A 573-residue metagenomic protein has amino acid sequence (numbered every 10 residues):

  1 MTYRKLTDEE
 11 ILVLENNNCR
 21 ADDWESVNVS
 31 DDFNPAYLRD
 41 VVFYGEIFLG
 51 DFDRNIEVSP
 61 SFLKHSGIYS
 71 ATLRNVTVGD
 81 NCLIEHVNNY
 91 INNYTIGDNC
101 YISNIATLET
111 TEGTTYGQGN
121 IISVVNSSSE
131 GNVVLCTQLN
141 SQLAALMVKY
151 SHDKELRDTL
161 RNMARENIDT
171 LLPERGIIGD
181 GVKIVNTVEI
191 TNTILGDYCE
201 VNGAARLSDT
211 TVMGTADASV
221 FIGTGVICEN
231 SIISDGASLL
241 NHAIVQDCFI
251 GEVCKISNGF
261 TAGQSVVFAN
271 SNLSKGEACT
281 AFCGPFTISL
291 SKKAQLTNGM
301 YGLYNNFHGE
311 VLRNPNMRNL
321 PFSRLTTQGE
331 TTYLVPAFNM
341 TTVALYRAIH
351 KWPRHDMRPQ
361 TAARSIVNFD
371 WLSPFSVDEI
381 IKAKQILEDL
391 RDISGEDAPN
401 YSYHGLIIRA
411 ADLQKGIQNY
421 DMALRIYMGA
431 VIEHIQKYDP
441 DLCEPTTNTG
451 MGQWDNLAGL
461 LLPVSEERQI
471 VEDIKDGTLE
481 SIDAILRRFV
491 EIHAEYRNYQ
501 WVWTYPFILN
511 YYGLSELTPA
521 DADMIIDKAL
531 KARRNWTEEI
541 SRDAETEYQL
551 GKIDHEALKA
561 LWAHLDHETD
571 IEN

Functional and structural regions predicted by a protein language model:
M1-D8: Intrinsically disordered, low-structural-confidence terminal and linker regions
E9-F52, I56-I68, T77, E85-L172 (+2 more regions): Glycine-rich hexapeptide-repeat left-handed beta-helix
S70, G79, T170, G176 (+2 more regions): Long, structured ligand/cofactor-binding scaffold of large enzymes
I178-V182, N186-G203, D209-V212, D217: Core alpha-helical transmembrane segments of integral membrane proteins
T327-N573: Long, compositionally biased intrinsically disordered regions
